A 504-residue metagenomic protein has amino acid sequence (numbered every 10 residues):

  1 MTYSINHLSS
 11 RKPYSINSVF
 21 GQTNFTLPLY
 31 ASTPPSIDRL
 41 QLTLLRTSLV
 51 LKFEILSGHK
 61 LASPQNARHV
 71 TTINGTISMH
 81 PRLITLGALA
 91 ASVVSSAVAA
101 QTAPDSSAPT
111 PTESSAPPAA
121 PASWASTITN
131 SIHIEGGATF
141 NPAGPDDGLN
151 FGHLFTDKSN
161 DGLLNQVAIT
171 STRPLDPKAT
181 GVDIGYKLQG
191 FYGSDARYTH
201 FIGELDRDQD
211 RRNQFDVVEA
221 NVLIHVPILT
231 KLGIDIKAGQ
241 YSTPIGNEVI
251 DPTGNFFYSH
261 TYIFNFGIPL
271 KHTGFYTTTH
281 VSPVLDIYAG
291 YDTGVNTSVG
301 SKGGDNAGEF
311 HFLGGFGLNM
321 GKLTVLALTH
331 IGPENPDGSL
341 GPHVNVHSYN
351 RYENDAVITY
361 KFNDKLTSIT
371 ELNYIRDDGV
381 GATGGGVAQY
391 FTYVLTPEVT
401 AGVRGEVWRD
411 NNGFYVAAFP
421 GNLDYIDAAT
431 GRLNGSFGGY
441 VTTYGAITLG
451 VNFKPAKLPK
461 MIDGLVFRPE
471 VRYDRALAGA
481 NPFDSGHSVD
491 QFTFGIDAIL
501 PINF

Functional and structural regions predicted by a protein language model:
P13, L42, F53, L61: Cationic, low-complexity basic patches in intrinsically disordered or flexible, solvent-exposed regions
A31, K60, A67-V70: Short hydrophobic alpha-helical segments enriched in small aliphatic residues
I55, N66-R68, T72-H153, T430-N434 (+1 more regions): N-terminal periplasmic/intermembrane-space "pro-region" immediately following the signal or transit peptide
A116-N296, N306-F310, G317-T324, Y390-G413 (+1 more regions): Outer membrane beta-barrel
F155-T156, A196-T199, R207-D210, G321-P333 (+1 more regions): Outer-membrane beta-barrel pore domains
